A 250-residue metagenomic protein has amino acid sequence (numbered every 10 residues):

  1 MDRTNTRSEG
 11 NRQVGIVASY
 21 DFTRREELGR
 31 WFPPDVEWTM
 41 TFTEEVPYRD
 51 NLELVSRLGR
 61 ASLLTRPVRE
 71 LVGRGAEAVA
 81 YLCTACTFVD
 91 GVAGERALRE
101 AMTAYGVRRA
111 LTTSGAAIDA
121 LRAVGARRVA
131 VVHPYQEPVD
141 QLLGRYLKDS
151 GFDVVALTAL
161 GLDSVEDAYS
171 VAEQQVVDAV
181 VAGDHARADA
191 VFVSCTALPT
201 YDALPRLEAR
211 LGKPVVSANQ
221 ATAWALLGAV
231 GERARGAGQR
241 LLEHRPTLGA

Functional and structural regions predicted by a protein language model:
M1-R66, V132, E137-A172: N-terminal glycine-rich anion-binding loop in soluble enzyme alpha/beta folds
R12, V36, Y105, R109-A123 (+4 more regions): Hydrophobic structural segments
V17, E77-L82, A130-V131, A188-C195: Periplasmic-binding protein-like
A61-R74, Q175-A188: Short, well-structured alpha-helical segments in soluble
V68-L111: Glycine/small-residue-rich loop that forms an oxyanion/phosphate-binding "nest" at active or ligand-binding sites
R99-T103, R108-D163, E243-L248: Conserved beta-alpha
D178-L207, A223: Hydrophobic alpha-helical
S217-A250: C-terminal functional extensions of proteins
